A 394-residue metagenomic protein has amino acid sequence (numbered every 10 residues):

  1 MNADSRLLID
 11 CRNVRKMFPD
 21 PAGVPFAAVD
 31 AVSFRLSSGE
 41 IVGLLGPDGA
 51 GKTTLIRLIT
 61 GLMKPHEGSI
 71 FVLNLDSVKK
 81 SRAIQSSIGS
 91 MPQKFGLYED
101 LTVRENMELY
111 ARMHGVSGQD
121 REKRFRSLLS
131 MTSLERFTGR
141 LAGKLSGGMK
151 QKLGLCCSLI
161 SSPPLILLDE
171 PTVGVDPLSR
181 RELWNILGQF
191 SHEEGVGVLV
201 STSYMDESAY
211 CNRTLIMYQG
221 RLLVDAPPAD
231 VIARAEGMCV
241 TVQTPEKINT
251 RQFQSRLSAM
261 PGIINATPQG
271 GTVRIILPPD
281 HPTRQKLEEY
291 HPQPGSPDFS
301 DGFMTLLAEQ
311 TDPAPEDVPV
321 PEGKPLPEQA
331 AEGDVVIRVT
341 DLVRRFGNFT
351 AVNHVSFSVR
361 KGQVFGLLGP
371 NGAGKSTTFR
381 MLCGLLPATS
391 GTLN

Functional and structural regions predicted by a protein language model:
M1-M17, Q293-R344: ABC-family P-loop ATPase nucleotide-binding domain
G68-D76, A83-I84, G391-N394: Conserved ABC transporter NBD signature motif
E108, R112, Q119-F137: Conserved ABC ATPase "signature" region
I166-D169: Catalytic Walker B motif of ABC-type/P-loop ATPase nucleotide-binding domains
